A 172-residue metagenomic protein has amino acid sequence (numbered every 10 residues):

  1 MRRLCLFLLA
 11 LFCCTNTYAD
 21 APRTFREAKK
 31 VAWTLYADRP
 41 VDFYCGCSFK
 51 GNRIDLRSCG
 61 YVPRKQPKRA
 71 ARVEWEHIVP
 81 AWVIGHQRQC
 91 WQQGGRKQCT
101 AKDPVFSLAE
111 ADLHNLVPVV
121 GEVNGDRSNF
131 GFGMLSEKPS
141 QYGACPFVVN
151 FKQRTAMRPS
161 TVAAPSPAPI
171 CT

Functional and structural regions predicted by a protein language model:
L4-F12: Sec-dependent N-terminal signal peptides
L6, A19, K50, V83 (+1 more regions): Residue-level marker of positions within ordered structural domains that often coincide with functionally constrained
A10-L11, Y36, A111: Sterically constrained small-residue positions within well-ordered secondary structures of folded domains
C14-N16: N-terminal signal peptide c-region/cleavage motif recognized by signal peptidases
D20-R72: Aromatic-lined ligand-binding clefts that engage carbohydrates, nucleic acids, or primary amines
Y61-E74, I78-T172: Domain-level detector of nuclease and nuclease-like folds in predominantly extracellular/periplasmic contexts
